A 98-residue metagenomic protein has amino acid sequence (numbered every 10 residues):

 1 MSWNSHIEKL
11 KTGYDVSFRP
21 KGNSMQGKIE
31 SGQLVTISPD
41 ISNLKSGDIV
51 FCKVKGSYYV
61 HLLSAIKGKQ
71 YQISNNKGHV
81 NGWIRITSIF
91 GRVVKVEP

Functional and structural regions predicted by a protein language model:
M1-P98: Extended hydrophobic leader/signal-anchor segments used for secretion and membrane insertion
